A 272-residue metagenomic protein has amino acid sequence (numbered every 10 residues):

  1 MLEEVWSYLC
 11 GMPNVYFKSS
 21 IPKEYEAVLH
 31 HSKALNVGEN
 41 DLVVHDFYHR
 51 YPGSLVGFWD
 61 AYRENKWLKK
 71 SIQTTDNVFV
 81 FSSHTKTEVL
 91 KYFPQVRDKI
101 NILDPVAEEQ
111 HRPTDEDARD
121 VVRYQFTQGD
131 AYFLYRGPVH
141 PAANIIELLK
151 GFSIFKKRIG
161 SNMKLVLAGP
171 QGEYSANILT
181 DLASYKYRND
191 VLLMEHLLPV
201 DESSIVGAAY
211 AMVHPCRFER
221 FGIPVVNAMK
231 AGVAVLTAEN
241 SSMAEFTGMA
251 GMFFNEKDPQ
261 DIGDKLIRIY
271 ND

Functional and structural regions predicted by a protein language model:
M1-D272: Carbohydrate transferase catalytic cores enriched for Leloir-type hexosyltransferases
